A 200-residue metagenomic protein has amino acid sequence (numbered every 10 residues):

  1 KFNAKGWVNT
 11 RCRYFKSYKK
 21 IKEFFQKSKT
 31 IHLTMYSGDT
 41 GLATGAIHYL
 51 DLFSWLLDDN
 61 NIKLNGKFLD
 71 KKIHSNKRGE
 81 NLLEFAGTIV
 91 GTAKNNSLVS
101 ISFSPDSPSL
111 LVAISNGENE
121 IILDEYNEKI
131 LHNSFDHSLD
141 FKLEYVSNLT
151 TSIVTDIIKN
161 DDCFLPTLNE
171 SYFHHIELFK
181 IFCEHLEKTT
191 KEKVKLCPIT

Functional and structural regions predicted by a protein language model:
K1-G45: A contiguous active-site-proximal alpha/beta segment in oxidoreductase catalytic domains
K5, T155-T200: C-terminal helix-rich "cap/oligomerization" subdomain common to oxidoreductases
K16, H48, P166: Short, conserved clusters of charged catalytic residues that mark active-site and nucleotide-handling motifs
Y18, Y49-L50, T150-T155, L178-F179: A general structural signal for well-ordered alpha-helical segments in protein cores
F24-K27, W55, E177: Residues within well-ordered alpha-helical secondary structure of globular protein domains
I31-S109, N169-F173: Rossmann-like dinucleotide-binding domain that binds NAD(P)(H)
G79-F85, V90-T155, D162-N169: NAD(P)-dinucleotide binding in Rossmann-like oxidoreductases
